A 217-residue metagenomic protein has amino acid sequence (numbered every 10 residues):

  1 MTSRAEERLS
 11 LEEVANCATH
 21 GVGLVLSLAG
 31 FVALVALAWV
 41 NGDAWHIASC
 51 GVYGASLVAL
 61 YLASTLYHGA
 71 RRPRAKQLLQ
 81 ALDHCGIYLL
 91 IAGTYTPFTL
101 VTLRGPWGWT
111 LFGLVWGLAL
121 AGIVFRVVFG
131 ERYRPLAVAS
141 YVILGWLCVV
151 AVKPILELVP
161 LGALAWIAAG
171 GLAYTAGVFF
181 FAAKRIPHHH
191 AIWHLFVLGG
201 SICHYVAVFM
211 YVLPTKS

Functional and structural regions predicted by a protein language model:
M1-S217: Multi-pass alpha-helical transmembrane bundles in non-GPCR membrane proteins that perform intramembrane catalysis
